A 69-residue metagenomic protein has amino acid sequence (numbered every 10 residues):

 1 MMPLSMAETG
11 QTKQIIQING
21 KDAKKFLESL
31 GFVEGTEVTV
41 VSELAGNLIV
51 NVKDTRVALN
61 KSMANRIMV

Functional and structural regions predicted by a protein language model:
M1-V69: Compact, glycine-rich, soluble single-domain proteins
